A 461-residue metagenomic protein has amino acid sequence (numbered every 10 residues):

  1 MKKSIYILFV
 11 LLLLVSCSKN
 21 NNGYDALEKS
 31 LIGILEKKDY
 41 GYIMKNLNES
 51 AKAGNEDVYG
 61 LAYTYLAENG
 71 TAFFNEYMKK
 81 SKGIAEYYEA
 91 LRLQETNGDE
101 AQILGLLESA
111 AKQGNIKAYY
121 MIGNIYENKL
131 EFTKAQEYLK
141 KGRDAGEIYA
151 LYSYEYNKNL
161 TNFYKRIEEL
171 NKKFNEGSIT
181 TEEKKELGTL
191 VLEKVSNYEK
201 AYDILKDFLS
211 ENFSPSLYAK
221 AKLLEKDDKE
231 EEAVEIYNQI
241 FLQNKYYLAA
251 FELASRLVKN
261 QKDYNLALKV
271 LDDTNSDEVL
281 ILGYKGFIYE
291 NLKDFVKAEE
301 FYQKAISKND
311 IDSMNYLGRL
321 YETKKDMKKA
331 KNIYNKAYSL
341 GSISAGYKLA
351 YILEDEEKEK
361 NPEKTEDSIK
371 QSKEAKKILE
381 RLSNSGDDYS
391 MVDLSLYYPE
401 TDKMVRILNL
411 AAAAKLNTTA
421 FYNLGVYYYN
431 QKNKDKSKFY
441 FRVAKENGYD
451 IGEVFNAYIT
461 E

Functional and structural regions predicted by a protein language model:
V15-S16: C-terminal motif of bacterial Sec signal peptides marking the signal peptidase cleavage site
L31-I32, T64, L91, N124 (+9 more regions): Residue-level recognition of tetratricopeptide repeat
K37-K38, N97-G98, L130, N162 (+8 more regions): Residue-level detector of the short coil/turn that links helix A to helix B within each tetratricopeptide repeat
I43, G70, F74, I103 (+11 more regions): Single-residue signature of alpha-solenoid repeat helices
L47, F74, L107, L139 (+9 more regions): Hydrophobic/aromatic packing residues within the alpha-helices of TPR/SEL1-like helical repeat arrays
A53-E56, K80-G83, Q113-N115, A145-I148 (+10 more regions): Short helix-capping/linker turns of helical repeat alpha-solenoids
L61, Y88, M121, S153 (+9 more regions): Canonical tetratricopeptide repeat
Q94, E127, N159, L192-E193 (+8 more regions): Position-specific recognition of the canonical hydrophobic site in helix A of tetratricopeptide repeat
